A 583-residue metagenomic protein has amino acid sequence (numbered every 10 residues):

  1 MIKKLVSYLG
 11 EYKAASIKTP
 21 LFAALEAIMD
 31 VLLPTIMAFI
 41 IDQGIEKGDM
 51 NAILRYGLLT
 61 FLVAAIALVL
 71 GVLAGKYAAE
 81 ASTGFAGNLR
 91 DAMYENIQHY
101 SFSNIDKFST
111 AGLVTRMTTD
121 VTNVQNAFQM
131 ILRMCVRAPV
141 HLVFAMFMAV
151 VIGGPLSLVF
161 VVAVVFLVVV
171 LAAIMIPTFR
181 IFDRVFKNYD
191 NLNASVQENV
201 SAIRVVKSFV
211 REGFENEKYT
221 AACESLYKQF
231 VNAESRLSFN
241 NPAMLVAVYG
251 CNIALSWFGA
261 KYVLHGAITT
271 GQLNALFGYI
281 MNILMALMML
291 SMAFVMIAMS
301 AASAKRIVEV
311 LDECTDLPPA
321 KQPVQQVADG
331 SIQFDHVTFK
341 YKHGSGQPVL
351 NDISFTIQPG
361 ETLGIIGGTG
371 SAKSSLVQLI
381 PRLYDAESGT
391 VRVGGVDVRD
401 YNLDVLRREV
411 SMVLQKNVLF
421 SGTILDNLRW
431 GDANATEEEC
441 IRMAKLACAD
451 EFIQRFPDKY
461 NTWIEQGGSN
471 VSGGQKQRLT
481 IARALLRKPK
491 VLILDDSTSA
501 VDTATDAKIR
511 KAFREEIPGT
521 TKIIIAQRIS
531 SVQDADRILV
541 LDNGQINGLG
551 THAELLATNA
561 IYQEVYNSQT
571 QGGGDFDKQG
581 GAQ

Functional and structural regions predicted by a protein language model:
M1-K13, L113: A short amphipathic helical element positioned immediately N-terminal to and/or at the very start of a transmembrane
G10, S16-L73, Y77, V150-P155 (+1 more regions): Transmembrane helix-loop-helix hairpins at lipid-water interfaces of multipass membrane proteins, especially the type-1
G10-A14, H99-S103, T119-F128, L132 (+7 more regions): An intracellular "coupling" helix at the cytosolic face of ABC transporter transmembrane type-1 domains
L21, L25, M29-L33, A52 (+7 more regions): Hydrophobic alpha-helical transmembrane segments of ABC transporter permease domains
L21-F22, M29-D42, V63-T110, V114 (+12 more regions): Juxtamembrane helix-loop junctions of ABC transporter transmembrane domains
K47-G48, T83, D91-T115, T119-V121 (+5 more regions): Short intracellular "coupling" helices and adjacent cytoplasmic loop segments at the cytosolic face of multi-pass
D49-R55, M148-V165, M175, N232-R306 (+1 more regions): Helix-loop-helix
Q326-Q583: ABC-type nucleotide-binding domain
